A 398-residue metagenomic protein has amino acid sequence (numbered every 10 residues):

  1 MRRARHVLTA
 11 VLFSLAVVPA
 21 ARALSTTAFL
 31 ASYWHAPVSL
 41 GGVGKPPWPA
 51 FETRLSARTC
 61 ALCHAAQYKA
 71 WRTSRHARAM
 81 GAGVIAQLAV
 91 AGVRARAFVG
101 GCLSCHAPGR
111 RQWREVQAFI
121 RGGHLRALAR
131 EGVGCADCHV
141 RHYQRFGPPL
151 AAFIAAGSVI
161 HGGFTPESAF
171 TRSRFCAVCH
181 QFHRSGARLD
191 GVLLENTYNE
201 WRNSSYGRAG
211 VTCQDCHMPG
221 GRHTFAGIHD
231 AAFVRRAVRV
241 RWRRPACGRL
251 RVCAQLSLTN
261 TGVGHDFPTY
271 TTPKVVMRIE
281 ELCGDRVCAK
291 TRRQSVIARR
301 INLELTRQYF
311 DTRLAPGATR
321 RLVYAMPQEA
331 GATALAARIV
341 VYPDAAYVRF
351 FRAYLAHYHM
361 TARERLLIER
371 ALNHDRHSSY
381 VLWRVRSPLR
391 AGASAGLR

Functional and structural regions predicted by a protein language model:
M1-L8: Bacterial N-terminal signal peptides that target proteins for export
R5, T26, E364-R365: Short amphipathic alpha-helical segments that mediate assembly, nucleic-acid/protein binding, or membrane association
T9-A16: Bacterial N-terminal signal peptides
L15, E52, C63, A127 (+4 more regions): A generic structural signal for short, solvent-exposed coil/turn residues that cap or connect secondary-structure
A16-V17, L397: Intrinsically disordered, low-complexity serine/threonine-rich segments
A21-F170, F175-V178, R184-G207: Sequence context of c-type cytochrome heme-c attachment sites
R184, R202-G210, Q214-D215, P219-R398: Short, conserved sequence motifs used for protein processing/export or organelle targeting and for catalysis
